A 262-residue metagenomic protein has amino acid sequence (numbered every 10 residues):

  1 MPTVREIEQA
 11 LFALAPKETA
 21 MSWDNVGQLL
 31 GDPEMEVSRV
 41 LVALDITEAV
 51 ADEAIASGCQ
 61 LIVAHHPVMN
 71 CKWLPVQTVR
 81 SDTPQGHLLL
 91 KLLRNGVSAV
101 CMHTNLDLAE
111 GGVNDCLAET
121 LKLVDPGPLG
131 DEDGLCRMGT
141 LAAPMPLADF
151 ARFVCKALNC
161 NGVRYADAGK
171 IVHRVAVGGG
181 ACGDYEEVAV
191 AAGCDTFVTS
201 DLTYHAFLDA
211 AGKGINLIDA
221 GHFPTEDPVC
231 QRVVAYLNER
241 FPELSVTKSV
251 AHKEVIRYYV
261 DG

Functional and structural regions predicted by a protein language model:
M1-G262: Active-site catalytic microenvironments in core metabolic enzymes, especially phosphate/sugar-handling
